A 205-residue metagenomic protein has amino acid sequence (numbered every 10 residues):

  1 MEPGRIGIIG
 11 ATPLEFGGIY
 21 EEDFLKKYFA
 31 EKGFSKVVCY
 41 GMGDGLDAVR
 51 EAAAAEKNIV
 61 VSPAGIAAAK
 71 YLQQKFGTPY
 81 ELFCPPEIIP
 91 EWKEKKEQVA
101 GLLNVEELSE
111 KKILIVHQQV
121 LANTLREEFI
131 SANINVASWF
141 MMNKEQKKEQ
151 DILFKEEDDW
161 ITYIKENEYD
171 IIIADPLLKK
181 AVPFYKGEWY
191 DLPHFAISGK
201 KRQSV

Functional and structural regions predicted by a protein language model:
M1-V205: An N-terminal assembly and electron-transfer interface module characteristic of large anaerobic redox and radical
